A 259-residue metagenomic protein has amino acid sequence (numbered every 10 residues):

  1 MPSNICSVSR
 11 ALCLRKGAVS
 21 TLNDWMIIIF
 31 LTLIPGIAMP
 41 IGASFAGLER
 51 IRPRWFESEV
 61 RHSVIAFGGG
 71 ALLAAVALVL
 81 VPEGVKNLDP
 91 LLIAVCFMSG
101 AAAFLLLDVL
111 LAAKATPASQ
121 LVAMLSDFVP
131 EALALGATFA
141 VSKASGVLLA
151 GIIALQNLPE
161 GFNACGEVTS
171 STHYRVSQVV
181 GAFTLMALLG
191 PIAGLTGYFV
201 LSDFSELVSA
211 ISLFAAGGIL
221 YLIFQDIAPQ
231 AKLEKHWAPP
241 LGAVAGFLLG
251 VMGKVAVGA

Functional and structural regions predicted by a protein language model:
P2-A259: Intrinsically disordered, metal-sensing/regulatory segments
